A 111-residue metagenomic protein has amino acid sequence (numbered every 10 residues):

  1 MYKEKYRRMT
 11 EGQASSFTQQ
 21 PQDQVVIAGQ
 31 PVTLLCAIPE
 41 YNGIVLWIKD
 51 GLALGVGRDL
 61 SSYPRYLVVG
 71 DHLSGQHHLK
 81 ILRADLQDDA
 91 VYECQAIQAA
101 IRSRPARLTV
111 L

Functional and structural regions predicted by a protein language model:
Y2-E4, L46-I48, A53, V91-L111: Extracellular/luminal immunoglobulin-like beta-sandwich modules
Y2-R7, Q13-S15, P39-L67: N-terminal V-set
Y6-P31: N-terminal edge beta-strand
Q22-V26, Q30-T33, L52, D59-V91 (+1 more regions): Extracellular beta-strand/loop-rich beta-sandwich domains predominantly from IgSF
